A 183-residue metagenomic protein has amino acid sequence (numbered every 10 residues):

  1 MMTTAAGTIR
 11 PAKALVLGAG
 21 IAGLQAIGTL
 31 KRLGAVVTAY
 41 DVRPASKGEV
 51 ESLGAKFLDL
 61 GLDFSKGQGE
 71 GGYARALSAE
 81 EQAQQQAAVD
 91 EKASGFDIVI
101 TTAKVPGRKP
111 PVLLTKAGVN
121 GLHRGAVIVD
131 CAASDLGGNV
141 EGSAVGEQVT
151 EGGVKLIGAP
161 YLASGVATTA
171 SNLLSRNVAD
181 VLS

Functional and structural regions predicted by a protein language model:
M1-M2, P11, G138-S183: Adenosine-phosphate binding glycine-rich loop
M2-K92: Glycine-rich phosphate/diphosphate-binding loop of Rossmann-like nucleotide-binding domains
I27-K31, K47, E51, D90 (+3 more regions): Predominant activation on well-ordered alpha-helical scaffold segments within soluble catalytic domains
K31-L33, L53-K56, T115-G121, A144-Q148 (+1 more regions): Short, solvent-exposed amphipathic alpha-helical segments in soluble enzyme and RNA/protein-processing domains
V42-P44, L62-D63, K104-V105, A132-L136 (+1 more regions): Short, ordered loop/turn segments at secondary-structure junctions
V50, E70, P111-V112, V140-G142 (+1 more regions): Short, well-ordered secondary-structure micro-motifs
Q68-V99, A103-K116, N120, A159: A structured beta-alpha segment of the ubiquitous adenosine-cofactor-binding alpha/beta core
I98-I157: ADP-ribose/adenylate-binding Rossmann-like module
